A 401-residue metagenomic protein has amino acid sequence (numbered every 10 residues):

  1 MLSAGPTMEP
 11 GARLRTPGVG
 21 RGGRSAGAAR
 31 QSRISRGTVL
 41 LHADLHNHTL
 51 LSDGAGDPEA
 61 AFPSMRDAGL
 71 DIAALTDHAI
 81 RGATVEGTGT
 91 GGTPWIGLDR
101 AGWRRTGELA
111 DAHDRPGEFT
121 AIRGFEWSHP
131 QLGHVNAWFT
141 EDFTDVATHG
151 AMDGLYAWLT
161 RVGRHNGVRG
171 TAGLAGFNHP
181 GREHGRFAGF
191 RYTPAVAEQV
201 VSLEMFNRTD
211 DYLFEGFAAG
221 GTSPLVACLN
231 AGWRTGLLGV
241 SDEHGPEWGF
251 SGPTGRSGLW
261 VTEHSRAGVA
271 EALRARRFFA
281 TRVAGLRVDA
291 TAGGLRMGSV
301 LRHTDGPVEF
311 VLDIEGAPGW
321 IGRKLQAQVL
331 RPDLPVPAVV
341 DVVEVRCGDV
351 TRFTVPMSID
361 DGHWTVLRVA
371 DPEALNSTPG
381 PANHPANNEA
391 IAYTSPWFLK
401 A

Functional and structural regions predicted by a protein language model:
L2-G5, E9-A401: Extended, charged catalytic domains and RNA/DNA-binding interfaces, predominantly in divalent-metal-using enzymes
